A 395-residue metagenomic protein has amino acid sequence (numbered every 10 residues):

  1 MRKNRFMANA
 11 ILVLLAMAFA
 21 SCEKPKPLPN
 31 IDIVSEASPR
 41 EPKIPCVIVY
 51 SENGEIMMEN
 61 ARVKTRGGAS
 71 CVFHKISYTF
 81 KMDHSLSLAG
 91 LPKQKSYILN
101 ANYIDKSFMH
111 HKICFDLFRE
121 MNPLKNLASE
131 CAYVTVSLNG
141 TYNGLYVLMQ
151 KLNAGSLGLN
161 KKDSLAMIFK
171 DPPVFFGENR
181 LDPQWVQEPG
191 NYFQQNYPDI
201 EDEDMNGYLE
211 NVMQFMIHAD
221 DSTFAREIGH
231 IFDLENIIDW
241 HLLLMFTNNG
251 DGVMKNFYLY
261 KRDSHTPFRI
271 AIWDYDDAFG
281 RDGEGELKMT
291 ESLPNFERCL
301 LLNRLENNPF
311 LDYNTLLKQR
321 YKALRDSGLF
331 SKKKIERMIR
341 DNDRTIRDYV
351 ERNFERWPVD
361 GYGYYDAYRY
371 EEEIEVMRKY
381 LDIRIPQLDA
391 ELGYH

Functional and structural regions predicted by a protein language model:
R2-I11: Bacterial N-terminal signal peptides that target proteins for export
F19-S21: C-terminal motif of bacterial Sec signal peptides marking the signal peptidase cleavage site
E23-I113: Conserved NTP-binding catalytic cores of kinases and kinase-like/nucleotidyltransferase enzymes across multiple kinase
M57-A61, G68-A69, F73, E201-V253 (+1 more regions): Middle-to-C-terminal accessory/interaction subdomains
T79-K81, Y97-A101, F108, T135 (+4 more regions): Structural recognition of the beta-strand scaffold that forms the well-ordered cores of secreted hydrolase catalytic
S87, A101-Y103, L124-L127, T141-L242 (+1 more regions): Internal "kinase-insert"/substrate-recognition segments embedded within catalytic cores of ATP-dependent enzymes
L91-K93, H110-K112, Y146-L148, S156-K162 (+4 more regions): Short, solvent-exposed loop/turn and secondary-structure capping segments
K106-S137: A conserved helix-loop-beta module that forms one wall/lid of the active-site cleft in ATP-utilizing catalytic domains
